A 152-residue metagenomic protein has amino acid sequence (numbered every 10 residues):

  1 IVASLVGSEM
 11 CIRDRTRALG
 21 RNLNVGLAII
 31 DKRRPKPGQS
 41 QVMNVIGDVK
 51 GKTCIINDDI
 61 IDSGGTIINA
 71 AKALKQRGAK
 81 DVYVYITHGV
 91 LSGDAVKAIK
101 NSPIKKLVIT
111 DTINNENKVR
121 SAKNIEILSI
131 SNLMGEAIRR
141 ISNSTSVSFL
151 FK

Functional and structural regions predicted by a protein language model:
I1-G7, I12: Single conserved hydrophobic/aromatic residue that forms the stacking wall/gate of nucleotide- or nucleobase-binding
S4, A18-S121: PRPP/pyrophosphate-binding module of the type I phosphoribosyltransferase fold
E9, Y85, L128: Active-site-adjacent beta-strand anchor residues
I12-R15, L19, M134: Internal, well-ordered alpha-helical segments in soluble enzyme and binding-protein domains
R13, G64, G89, S131-N132: Alpha-helix N-cap/helix-start capping motif
K97-K152: Acidic, metal-coordinating catalytic segment for phosphate/diphosphate chemistry, firing primarily on the Nudix
